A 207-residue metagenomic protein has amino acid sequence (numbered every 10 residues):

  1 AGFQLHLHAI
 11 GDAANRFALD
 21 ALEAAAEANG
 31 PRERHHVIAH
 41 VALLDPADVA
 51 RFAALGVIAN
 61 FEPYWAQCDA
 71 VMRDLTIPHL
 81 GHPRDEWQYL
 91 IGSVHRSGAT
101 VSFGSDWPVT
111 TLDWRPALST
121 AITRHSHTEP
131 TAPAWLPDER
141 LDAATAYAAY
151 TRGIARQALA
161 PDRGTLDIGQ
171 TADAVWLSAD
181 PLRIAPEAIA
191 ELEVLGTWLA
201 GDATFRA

Functional and structural regions predicted by a protein language model:
G2-H6, A13-H36, A50, F61-R183 (+2 more regions): His/Asp/Glu-enriched, well-ordered alpha-helical/loop segment that forms or immediately abuts the divalent-metal
A39: Conserved Rossmann-like nucleotide-binding pocket used by diverse enzymes that bind dinucleotide cofactors
L44-I58: Short amphipathic alpha-helices and their capping/turn segments at secondary-structure boundaries
L192: Conserved catalytic core of nucleotide polymerization and phosphodiester-bond processing enzymes
